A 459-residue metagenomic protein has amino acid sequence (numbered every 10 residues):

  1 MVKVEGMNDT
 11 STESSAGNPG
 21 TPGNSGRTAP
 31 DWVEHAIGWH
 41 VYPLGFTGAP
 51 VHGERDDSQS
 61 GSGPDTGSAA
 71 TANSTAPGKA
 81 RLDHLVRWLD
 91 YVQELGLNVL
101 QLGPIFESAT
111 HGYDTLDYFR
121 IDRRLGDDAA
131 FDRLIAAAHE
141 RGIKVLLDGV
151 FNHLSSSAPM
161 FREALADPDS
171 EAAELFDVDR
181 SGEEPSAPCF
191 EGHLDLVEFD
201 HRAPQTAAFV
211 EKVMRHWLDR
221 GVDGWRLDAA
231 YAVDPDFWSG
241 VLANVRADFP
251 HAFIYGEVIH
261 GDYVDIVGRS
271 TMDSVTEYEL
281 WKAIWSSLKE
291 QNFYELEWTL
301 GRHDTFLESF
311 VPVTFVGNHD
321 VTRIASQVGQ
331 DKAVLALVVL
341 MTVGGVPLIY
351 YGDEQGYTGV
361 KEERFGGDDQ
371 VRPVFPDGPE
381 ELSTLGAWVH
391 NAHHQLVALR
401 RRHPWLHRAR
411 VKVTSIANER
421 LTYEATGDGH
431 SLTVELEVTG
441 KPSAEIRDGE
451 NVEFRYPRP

Functional and structural regions predicted by a protein language model:
V4-G6, G20, A29-E34, E54-N73 (+4 more regions): Loop/helix patches that line or flank the sugar-binding groove of alpha-linked glycan CAZymes
G20, I135-R141, F161, L165 (+7 more regions): Active-site-proximal helices and loops of the catalytic beta/alpha 8
S25-A36, Y42-G61, D65-N98, I105-R220 (+3 more regions): Substrate-binding/active-site clefts of carbohydrate-active enzymes
I37-H40, L100-L102, V145-L147, W225 (+4 more regions): Hydrophobic faces of well-ordered beta-strands that scaffold small-molecule active sites in alpha/beta enzyme cores
V41, V92, L102, Y118 (+9 more regions): Conserved, mostly hydrophobic/aromatic
L44, I105, V150-N152, A230-A232 (+3 more regions): Active-site beta-loop-alpha junctions enriched in small/polar residues
R81, R124-L125, Y231-D236, G261 (+1 more regions): Acidic-and-aromatic substrate-binding clefts and catalytic sites of carbohydrate-active enzymes
L97, V222-G224, M272, G345-V346: A structural motif
